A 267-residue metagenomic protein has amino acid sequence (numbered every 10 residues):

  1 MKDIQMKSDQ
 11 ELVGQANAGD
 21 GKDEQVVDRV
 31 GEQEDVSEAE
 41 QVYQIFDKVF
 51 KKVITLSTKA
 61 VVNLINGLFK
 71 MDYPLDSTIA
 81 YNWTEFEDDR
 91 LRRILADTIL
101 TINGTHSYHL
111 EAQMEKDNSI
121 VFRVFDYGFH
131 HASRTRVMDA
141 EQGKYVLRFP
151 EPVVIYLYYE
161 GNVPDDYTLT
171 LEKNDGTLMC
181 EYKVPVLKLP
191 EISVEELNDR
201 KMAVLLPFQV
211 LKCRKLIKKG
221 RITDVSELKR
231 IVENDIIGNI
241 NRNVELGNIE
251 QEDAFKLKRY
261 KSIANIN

Functional and structural regions predicted by a protein language model:
K2-N267: Conserved single-residue anchors adjacent to enzymatic active/cofactor-binding motifs
